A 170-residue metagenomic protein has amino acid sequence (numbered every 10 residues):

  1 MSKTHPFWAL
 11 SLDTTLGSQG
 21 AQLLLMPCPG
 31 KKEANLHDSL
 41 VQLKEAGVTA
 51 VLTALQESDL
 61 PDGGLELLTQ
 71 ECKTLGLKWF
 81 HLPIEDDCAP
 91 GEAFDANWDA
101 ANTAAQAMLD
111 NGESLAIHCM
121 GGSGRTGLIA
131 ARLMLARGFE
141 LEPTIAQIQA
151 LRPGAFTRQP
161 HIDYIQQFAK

Functional and structural regions predicted by a protein language model:
M1-A116, I129-K170: Cys-dependent protein tyrosine phosphatase-like superfamily
C119: Short cysteine clusters
G122: Conserved G/P- and acidic residue-centered "switch" motifs that form tight phosphate/ATP-binding loops in soluble
T126: Ser/Thr-glycine-rich phosphate-binding loops at phosphate-binding pockets of nucleotides, nucleotide cofactors
